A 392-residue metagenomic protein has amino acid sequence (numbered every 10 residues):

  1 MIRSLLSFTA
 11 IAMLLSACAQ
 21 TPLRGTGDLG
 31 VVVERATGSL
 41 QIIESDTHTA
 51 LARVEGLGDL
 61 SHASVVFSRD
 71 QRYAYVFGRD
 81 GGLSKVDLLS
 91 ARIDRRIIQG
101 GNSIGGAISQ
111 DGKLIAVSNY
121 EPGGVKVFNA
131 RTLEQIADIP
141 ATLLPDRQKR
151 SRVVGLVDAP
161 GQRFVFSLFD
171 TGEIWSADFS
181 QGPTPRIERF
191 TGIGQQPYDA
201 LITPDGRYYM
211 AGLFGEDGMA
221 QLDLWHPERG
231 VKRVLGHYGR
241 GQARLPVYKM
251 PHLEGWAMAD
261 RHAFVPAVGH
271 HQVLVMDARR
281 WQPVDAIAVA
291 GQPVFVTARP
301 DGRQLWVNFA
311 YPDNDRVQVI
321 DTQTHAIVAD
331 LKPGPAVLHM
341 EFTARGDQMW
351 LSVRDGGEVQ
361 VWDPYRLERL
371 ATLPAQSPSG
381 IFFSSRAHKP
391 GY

Functional and structural regions predicted by a protein language model:
M1-S4: Positively charged n-region of N-terminal signal peptides that target proteins for export
S7-S16: Bacterial N-terminal signal peptides
C18-Y392: Predominantly soluble domains enriched in secretory-pathway, periplasmic, or organellar proteins
